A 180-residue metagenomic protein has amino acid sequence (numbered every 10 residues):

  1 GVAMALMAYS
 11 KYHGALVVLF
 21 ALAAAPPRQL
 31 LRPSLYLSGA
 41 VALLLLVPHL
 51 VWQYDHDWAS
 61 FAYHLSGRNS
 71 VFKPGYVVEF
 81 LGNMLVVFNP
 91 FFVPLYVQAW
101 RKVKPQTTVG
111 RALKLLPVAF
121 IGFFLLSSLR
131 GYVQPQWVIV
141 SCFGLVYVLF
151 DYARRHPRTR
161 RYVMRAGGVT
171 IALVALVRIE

Functional and structural regions predicted by a protein language model:
G1-K11, V18-A23, V41-L44, F123-L125: Membrane-interface alpha helices of multi-pass inner-membrane proteins
L16-L43, Y63, V71-K73, V97-P105: Perimembrane helix-loop-helix junctions
V17-P26, F92-A99, C142-R158: Transmembrane alpha-helices and membrane-interface helical segments of multi-pass integral membrane enzymes
Q29-V51, F88, G168-A172: Hydrophobic alpha-helical membrane-interfacial segments at the cytosolic entry of transmembrane helices
S60-G82: Juxtamembrane membrane-water interface segments that cap and precede transmembrane helices
V86-T107, I121: Hydrophobic, aromatic-rich transmembrane alpha-helices and their immediate juxtamembrane boundary segments
K104-S127, G144-L145: Transmembrane alpha-helix segments characteristic of polytopic inner-membrane glycan-assembly/cell-envelope
R154-E180: Signature aromatic-anchored transmembrane alpha helix within multi-pass, membrane-resident enzymes that catalyze glycan
